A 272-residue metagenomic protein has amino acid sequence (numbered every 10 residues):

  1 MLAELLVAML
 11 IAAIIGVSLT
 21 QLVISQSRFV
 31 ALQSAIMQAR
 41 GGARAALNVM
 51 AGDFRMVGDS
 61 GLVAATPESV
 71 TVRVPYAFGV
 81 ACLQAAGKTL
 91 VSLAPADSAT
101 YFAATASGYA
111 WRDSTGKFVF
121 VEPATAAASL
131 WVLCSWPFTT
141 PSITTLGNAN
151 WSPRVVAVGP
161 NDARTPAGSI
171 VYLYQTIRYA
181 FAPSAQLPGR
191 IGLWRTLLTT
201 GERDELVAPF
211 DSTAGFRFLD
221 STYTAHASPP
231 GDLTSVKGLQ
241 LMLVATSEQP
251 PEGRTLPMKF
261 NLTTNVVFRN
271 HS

Functional and structural regions predicted by a protein language model:
M1-L22: N-terminal single-pass transmembrane signal-anchor helix
A3-L10, S34-G41, P257: A short N-terminal beta->alpha junction/helix N-cap motif
L5, T66, S235: Exposed loop/turn and edge beta-strand positions of beta-sandwich/beta-sheet ligand-binding modules
L10, V17, Q26, A51 (+5 more regions): Generic low-complexity, intrinsically disordered sequence content enriched in small uncharged/hydrophobic residues
I24, R28-F29, Q33-T199: Extracytoplasmic beta-strand-rich oligomerization domains located immediately C-terminal to a leader/signal peptide
A35, F78-V80, L173, P183-S272: Short linear sequence signals and composition-biased patches located at protein termini or domain-edge surfaces
